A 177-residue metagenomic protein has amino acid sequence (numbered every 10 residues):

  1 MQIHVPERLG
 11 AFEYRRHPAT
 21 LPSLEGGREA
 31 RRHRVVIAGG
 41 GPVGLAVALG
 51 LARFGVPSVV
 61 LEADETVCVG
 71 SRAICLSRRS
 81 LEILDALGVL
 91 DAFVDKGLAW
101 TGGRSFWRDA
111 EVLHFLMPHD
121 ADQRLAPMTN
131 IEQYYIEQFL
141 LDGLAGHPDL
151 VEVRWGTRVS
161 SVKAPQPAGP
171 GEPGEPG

Functional and structural regions predicted by a protein language model:
M1-V35, G50-F54: Extreme N-terminal leader/targeting segments of oxidoreductases
H4-V5, V69-L150, R154-G156, K163: Active-site-adjacent segment of FAD-dependent monooxygenases/related oxidoreductases
E25-R28, S58-E62, P118-A121: A short alpha-helix capping/helix-coil boundary motif
A30-V60, E65: N-terminal Rossmann-like FAD-binding beta1-loop-alpha1 element of flavoenzymes
R32, G55, A99-G102, L125 (+1 more regions): A structure-centric signal for secondary-structure junctions around beta-strands
V36-A38, E132, V159: Short hydrophobic core segments
P42-V43, T66, L81, S160: Short, solvent-exposed loop/turn segments at secondary-structure junctions
W155-G177: A conserved short coil-to-beta-strand element within the FAD-binding core of flavoproteins
